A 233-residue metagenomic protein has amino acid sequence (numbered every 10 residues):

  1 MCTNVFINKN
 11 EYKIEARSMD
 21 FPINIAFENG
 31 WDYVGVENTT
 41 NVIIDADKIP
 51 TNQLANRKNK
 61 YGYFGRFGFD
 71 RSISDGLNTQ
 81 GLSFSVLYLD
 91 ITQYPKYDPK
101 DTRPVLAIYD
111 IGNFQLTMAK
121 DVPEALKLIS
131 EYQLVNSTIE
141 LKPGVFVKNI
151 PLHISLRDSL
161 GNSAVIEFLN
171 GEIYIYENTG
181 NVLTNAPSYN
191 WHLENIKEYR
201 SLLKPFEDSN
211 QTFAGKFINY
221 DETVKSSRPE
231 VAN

Functional and structural regions predicted by a protein language model:
M1-I14, S18, P22-E28, V36-I43 (+3 more regions): C-terminus-biased signal that marks the final domain/tail of proteins
M1-R103, E131, N136, E140: A contiguous strand-loop segment
N4-I7, F84, F114-M118, L126-I129 (+1 more regions): Conserved catalytic-core segments centered on acid/base and nucleophilic motifs
N24-I25, L87, Q93-P95, A164-E167 (+2 more regions): Short helix/loop capping segments that flank catalytic or ligand/cofactor-binding pockets
F67-F69, A107-I108, K148: Short, glycine/acidic-rich beta->alpha junctions
D75, Q80-L82, G112, I150-I154 (+1 more regions): Generic beta-strand structural signal
Y88, I129, D158-L160, E167-N170: Short, structured patches in soluble enzyme cores that scaffold and shape functional sites
D101-V135, P229, N233: Alpha/propeptide regions of enzymes that mature by internal proteolysis
